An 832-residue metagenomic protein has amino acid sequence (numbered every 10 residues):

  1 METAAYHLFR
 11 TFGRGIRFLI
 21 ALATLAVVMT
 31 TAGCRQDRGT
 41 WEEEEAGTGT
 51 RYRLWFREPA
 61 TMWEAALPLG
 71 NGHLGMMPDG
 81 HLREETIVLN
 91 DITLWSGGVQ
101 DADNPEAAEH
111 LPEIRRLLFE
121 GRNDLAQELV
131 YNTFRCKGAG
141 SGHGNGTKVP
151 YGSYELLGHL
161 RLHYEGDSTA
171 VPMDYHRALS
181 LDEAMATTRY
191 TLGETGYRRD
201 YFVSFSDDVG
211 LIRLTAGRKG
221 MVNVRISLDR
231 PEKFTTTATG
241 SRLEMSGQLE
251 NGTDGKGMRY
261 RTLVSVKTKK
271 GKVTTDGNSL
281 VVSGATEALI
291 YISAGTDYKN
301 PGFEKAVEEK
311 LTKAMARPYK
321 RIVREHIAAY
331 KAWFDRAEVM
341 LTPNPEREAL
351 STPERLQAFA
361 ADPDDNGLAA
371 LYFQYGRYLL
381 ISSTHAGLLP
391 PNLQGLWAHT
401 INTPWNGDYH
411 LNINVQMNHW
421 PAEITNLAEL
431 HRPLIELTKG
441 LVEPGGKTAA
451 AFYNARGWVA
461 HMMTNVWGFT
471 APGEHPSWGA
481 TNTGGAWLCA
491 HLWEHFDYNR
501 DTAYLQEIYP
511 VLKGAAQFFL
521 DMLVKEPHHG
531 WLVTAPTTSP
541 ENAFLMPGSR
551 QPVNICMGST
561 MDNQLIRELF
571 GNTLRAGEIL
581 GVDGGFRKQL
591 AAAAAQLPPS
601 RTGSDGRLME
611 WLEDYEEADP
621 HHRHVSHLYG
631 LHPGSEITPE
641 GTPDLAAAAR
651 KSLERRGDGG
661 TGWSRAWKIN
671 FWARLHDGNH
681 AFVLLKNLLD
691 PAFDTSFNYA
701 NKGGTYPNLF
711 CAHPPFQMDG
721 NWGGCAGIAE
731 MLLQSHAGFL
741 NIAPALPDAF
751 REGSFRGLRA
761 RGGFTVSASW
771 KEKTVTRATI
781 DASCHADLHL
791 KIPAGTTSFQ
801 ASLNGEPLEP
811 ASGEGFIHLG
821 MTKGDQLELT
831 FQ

Functional and structural regions predicted by a protein language model:
M1-T40: Bacterial Sec-dependent N-terminal signal peptides
D37-P476, T483, L488, L492-F496 (+12 more regions): Aromatic-residue-lined binding/catalytic grooves and analogous aromatic/hydrophobic interfacial grooves in multimeric
G146-D167, M718-V766: Catalytic cores of secreted or luminal carbohydrate-active enzymes
R225-S227, P433-E436, A451-F452, Y504-G514 (+4 more regions): Beta-strand segments within the central parallel beta-sheet cores of soluble alpha/beta enzyme folds
P390-D408, F519-E541, L709, I742-F755: Short, surface-exposed recognition loops and adjoining beta-strand edges that mediate ligand/DNA contacts, enriched
G395, H399, L532-T534, N542 (+2 more regions): C-terminal catalytic domain of Rieske-type non-heme iron oxygenases
N414, G484-H495, Y504-D521, S664-R665 (+2 more regions): Extended, hydrophobic alpha-helical segments in both membrane/secreted and soluble proteins
G514, F518-A576: Acidic/histidine-rich catalytic neighborhood
